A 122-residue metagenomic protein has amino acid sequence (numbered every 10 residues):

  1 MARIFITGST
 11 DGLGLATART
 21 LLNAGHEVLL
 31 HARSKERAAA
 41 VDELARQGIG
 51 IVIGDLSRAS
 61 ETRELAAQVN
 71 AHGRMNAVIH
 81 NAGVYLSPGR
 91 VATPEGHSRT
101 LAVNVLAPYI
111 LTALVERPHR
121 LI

Functional and structural regions predicted by a protein language model:
T10-D11: Conserved glycine-rich cofactor-binding loop
G14-L15: N-terminal Rossmann-fold NAD(P) dinucleotide-binding loop
A24-A39: Conserved glycine-rich Rossmann-like NAD(P)H-binding loop of the short-chain dehydrogenase/reductase
L44-S60: Rossmann-fold cofactor-recognition segment
L56-G73: Conserved Rossmann-fold cofactor-binding substructure of NAD(P)-dependent oxidoreductases
N81-P88: Conserved NAD(P)H cofactor-binding loop of Rossmann-fold oxidoreductase domains
P88-A102: Short alpha-helical oligomerization interface
